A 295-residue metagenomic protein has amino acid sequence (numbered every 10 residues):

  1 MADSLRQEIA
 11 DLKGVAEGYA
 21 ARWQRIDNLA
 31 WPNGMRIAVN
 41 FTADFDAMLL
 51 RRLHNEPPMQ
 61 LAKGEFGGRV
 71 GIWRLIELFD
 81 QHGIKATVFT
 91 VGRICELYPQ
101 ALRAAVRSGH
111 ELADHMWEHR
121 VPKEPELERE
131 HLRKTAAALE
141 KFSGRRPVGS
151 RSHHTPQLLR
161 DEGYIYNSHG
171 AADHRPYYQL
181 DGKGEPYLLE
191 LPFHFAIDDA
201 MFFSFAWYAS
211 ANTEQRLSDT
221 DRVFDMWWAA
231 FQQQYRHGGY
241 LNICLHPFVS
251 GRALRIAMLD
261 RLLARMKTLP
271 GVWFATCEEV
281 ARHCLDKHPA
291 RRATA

Functional and structural regions predicted by a protein language model:
A2-A196, D221-I243, G251-A295: Catalytic alpha-helical scaffold of carbohydrate-active enzymes acting on polysaccharides/glycoconjugates
R120-V121, W207-T220, H246-F248: Surface-exposed cleft-lining segments at the edges of enzyme active sites
P192-E214: Glycine-rich, positively charged active-site loop/lid region within alpha/beta enzyme cores that binds and organizes
